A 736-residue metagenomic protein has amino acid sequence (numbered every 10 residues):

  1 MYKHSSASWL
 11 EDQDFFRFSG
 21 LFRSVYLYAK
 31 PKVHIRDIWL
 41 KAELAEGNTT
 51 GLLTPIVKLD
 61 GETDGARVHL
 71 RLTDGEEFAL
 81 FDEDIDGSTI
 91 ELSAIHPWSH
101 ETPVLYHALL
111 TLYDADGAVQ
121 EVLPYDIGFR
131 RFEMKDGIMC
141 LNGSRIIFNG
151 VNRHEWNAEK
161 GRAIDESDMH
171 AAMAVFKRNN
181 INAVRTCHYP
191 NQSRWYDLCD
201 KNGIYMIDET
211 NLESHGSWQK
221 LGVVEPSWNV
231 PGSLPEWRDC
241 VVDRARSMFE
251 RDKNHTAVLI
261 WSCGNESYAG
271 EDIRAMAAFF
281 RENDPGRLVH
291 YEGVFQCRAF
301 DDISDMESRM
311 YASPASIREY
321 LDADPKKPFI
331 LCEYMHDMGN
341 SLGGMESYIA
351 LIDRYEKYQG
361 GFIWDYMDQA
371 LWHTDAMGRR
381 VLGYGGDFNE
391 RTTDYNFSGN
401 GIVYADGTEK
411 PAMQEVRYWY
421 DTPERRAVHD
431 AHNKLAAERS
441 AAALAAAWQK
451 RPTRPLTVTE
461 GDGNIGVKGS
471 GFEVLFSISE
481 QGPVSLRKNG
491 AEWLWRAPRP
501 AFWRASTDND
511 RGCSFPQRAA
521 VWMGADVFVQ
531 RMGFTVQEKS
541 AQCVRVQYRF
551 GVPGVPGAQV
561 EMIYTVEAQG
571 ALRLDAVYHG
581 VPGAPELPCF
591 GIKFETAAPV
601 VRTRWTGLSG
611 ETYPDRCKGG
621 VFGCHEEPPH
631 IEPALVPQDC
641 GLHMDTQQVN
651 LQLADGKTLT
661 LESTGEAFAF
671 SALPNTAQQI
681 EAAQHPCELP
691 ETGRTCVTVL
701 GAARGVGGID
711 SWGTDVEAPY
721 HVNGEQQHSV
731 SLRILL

Functional and structural regions predicted by a protein language model:
M1-L198, N202-M206, R244, L259-I260 (+4 more regions): Secreted/periplasmic carbohydrate-active enzymes, especially glycoside hydrolases
M173-F176, A183-D406, P411: Substrate-binding/catalytic cleft of secreted carbohydrate-active enzymes, primarily glycoside hydrolases
